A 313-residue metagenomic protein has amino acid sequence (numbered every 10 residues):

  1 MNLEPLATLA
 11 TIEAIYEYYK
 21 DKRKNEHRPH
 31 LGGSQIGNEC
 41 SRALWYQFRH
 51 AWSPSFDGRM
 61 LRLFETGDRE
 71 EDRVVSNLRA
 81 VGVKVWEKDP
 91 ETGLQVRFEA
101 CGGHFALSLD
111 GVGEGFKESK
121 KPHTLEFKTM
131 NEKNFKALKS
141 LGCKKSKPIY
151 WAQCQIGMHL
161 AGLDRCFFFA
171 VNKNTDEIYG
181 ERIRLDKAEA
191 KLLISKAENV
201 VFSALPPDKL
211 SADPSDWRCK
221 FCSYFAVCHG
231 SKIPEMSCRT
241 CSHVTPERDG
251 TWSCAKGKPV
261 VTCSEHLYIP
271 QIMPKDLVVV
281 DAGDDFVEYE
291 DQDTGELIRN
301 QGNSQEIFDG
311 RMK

Functional and structural regions predicted by a protein language model:
M1-T124, N131-K133, L138, S264-H266 (+2 more regions): Metal-dependent nuclease catalytic cores that hydrolyze phosphodiester bonds in DNA/RNA, characterized by
L3, A137, K144-W151, I156-T251 (+1 more regions): Metal-dependent nuclease catalytic regions and adjoining charged, substrate-binding loops involved in nucleic-acid end
F64, C143-K144: A generic secondary-structure micro-motif detector that highlights 1-2 residue hydrophobic/ambivalent hotspots embedded
K88, F127, F169-V171: Generic beta-sheet signal
E126, C254-A255: Short, acidic/hydrophobic/Gly-rich beta-strand patch recurrent on exposed beta strands that often constitutes part
T129-N131, N172-K173, L185, K258: A short beta-strand motif that forms part of the nucleic acid-binding face of small beta-barrel RNA-binding folds
G257-P259, Y268: Non-catalytic interaction/regulatory modules that flank or connect domains
